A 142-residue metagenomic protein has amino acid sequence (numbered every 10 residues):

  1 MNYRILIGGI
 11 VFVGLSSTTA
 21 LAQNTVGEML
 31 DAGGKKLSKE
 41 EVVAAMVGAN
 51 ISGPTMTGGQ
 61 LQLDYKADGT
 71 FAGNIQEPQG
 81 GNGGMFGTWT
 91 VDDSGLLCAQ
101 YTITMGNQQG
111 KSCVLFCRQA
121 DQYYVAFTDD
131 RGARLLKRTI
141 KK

Functional and structural regions predicted by a protein language model:
M1-G8: Bacterial N-terminal signal peptides that target proteins for export
G8, T18-F86, D92, L96-K142: Lipid interaction determinants
